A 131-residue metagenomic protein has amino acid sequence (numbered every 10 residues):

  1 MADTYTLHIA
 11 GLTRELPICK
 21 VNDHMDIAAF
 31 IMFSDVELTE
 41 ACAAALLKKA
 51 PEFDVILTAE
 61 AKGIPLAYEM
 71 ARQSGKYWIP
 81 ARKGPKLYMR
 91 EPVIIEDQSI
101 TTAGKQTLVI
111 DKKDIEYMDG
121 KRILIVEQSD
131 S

Functional and structural regions predicted by a protein language model:
M1-F53: Active-site-facing substrate-recognition patch
M32-L38, L57, I100-G104: Short, flexible loop segments at the rims of nucleotide/cofactor-binding pockets, characterized by
A43-A45, P65-L66, L108-K113: A generic local structural motif
F53-E60: Short glycine-rich phosphate-binding loop at a beta-alpha junction
L57, L124-V126: Structural motif
P65-S74: Short Gly/Thr/Asp-enriched flexible loops that form oxyanion-binding sites at enzyme active sites
K76-L124: Short, glycine/charge-rich flexible loops or terminal/linker lids adjacent to PRPP-binding catalytic cores
E127-S131: Acidic, divalent-metal-coordinating active-site segment for phosphoryl/phosphodiester hydrolysis, typified by short
